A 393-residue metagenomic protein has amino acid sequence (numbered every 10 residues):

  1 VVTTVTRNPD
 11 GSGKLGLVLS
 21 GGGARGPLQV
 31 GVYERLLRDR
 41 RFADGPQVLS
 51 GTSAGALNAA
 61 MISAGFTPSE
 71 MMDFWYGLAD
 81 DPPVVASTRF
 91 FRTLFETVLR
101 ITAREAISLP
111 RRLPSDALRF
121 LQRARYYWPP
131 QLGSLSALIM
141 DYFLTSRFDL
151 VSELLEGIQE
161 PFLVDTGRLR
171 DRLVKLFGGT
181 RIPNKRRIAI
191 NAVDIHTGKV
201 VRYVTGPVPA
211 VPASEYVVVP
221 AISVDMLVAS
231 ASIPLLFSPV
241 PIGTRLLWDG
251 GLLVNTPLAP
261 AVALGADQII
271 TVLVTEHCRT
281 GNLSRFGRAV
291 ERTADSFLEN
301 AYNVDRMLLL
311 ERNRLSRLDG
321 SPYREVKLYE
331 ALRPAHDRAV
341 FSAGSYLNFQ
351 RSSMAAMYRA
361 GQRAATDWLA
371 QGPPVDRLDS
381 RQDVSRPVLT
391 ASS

Functional and structural regions predicted by a protein language model:
V2-L49, S69, P374, D379-S380: Helix-rich "cap/lid" substructures immediately adjacent to catalytic or cofactor-binding pockets
R7, G11-L15, T67-V164, R168 (+5 more regions): Non-catalytic peripheral regions of patatin-like phospholipases
R7, G179-P183, S232-R245: A short acidic-Thr-Gly-centered motif at the start of a beta-strand
G22, V32, G55, L173 (+5 more regions): Conserved small-residue
V30, A59-A60, L258-A259: Short, hydrophobic alpha-helix immediately C-terminal to the catalytic nucleophile
E34, R38, A64, A263: Short, well-ordered alpha-helices that flank and scaffold nucleotide-derived cofactor binding pockets
G45-A64: Catalytic nucleophile loop
P82-V85, F177-A189: A short alpha-helix-loop-beta-strand transition element characteristic of N-terminal alpha/beta dinucleotide-binding
